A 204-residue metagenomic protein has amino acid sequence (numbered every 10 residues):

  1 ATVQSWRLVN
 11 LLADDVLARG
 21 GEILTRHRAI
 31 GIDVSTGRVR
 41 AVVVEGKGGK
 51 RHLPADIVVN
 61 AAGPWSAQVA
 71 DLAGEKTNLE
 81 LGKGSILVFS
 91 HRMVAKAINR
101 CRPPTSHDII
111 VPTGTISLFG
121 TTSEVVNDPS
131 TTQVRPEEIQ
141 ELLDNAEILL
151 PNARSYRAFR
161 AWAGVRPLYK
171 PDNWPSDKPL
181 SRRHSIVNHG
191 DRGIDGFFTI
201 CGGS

Functional and structural regions predicted by a protein language model:
A1-S5, L11, A18: Conserved N-terminal/central alpha/beta ligand/cofactor-binding core
R7, D15, D71, K76-S85 (+2 more regions): C-terminal catalytic lobe of FAD-dependent flavoproteins
G20-E22, F197: Short, conserved active-site loop motifs that form the nucleotide-linked donor/cofactor pocket
E22-L24, F159: General small-molecule cofactor/ligand-binding pocket signal
T25-R40: A conserved short coil-to-beta-strand element within the FAD-binding core of flavoproteins
R38-V42, V94-A97: Short, hydrophobic/aromatic-rich segments at coil-to-beta transitions
G48-I57, A61: Core beta-strand elements of the Rossmann-like FAD/NAD(P) dinucleotide-binding domain in flavoenzyme oxidoreductases
N60-E75: Flavin (primarily FAD) binding-site architecture
